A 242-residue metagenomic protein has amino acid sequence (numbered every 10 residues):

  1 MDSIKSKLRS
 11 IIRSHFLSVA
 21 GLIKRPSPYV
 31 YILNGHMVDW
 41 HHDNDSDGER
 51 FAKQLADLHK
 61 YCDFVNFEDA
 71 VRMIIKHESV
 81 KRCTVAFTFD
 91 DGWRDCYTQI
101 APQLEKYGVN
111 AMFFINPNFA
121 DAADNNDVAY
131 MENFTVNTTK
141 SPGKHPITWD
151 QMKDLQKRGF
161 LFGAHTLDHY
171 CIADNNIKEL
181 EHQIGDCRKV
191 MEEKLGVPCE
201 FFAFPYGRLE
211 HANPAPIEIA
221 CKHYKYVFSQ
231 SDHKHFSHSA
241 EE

Functional and structural regions predicted by a protein language model:
M1-T88, D95, D174-E242: C-terminal active-site subregion of NodB/CE4 polysaccharide deacetylases
D2-I12, L17, A101, E105-L167 (+1 more regions): Active-site-adjacent pocket scaffolds in enzyme catalytic domains
T88-F89, G163: Generic enzyme active-site microenvironment
W93-R94, D168: Short, glycine/acidic-enriched loop or turn micro-motifs at the edges of active sites
D124-N125, A173-N175: A short secondary-structure junction signal
